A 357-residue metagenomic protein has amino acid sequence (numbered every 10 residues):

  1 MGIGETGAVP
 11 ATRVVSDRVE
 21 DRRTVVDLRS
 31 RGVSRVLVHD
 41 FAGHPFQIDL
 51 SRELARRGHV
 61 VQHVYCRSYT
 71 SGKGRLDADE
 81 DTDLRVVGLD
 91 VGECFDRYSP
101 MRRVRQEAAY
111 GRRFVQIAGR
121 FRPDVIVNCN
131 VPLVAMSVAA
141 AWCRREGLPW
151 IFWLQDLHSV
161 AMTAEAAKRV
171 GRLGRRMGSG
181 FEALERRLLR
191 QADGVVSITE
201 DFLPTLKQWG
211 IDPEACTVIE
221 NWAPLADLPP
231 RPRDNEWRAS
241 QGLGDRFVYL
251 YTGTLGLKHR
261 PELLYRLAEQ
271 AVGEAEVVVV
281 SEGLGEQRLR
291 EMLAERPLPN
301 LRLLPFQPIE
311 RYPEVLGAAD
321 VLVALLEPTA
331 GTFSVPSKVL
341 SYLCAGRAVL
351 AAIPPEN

Functional and structural regions predicted by a protein language model:
G2-T82, R266-A271: N-terminal subdomain of nucleotide-sugar transferases
A11, C94-M101, L148-A183, A226: Acceptor-binding helix/loop patch of EC 2.4 sugar-transfer enzymes, predominantly nucleotide-sugar-dependent
P45, H259, L304-G317, L322-C344 (+1 more regions): Nucleotide-sugar-dependent
L76-A78, R172, L228-G242: A short helix/loop element that forms part of the nucleotide-sugar donor recognition site in Leloir-type
S137, A141-R145, H158, R175-S197: Membrane-proximal helix-turn-helix segments that form the acceptor-binding/catalytic region of lipid-linked
D201, W222: Carbohydrate-associated surface elements
S240-H259, Y265-V272, V278: Conserved donor-binding/catalytic core segment of Leloir-type glycosyltransferases
E276-S281, E286-P313: Nucleotide-activated donor-binding/catalytic signature segment of Leloir-type glycosyltransferases, i.e., the conserved
